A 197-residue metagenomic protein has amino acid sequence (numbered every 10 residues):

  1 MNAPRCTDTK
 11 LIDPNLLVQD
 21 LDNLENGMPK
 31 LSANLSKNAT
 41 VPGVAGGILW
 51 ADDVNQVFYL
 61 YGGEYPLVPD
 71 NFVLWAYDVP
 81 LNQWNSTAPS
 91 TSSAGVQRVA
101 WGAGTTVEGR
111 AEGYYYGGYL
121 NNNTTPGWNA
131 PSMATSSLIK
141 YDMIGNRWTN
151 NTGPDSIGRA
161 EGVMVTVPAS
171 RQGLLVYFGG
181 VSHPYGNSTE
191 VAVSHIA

Functional and structural regions predicted by a protein language model:
M1-A197: Kelch-like beta-propeller repeat domains
